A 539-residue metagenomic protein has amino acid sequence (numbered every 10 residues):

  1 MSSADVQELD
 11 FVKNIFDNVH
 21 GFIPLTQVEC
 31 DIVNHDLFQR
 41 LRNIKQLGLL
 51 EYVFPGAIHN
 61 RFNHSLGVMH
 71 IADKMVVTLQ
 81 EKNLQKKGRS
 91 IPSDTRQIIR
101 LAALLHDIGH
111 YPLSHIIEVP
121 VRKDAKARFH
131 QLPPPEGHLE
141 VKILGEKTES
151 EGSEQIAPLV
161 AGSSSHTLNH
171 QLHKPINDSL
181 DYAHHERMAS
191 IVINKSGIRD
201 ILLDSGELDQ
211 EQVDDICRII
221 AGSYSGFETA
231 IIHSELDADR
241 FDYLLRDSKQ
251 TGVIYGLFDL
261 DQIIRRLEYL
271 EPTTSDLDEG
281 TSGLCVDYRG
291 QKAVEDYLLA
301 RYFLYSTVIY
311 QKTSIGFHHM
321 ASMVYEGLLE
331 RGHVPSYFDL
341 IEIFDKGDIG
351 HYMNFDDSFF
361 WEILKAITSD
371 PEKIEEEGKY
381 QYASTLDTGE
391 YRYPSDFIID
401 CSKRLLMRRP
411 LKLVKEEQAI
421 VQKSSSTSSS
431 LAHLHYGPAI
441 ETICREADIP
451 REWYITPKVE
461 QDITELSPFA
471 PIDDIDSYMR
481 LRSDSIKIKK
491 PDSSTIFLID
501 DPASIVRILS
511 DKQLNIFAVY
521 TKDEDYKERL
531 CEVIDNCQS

Functional and structural regions predicted by a protein language model:
M1-L101, H110-S539: Histidine-centered, transition-metal-coordinating active-site segments
